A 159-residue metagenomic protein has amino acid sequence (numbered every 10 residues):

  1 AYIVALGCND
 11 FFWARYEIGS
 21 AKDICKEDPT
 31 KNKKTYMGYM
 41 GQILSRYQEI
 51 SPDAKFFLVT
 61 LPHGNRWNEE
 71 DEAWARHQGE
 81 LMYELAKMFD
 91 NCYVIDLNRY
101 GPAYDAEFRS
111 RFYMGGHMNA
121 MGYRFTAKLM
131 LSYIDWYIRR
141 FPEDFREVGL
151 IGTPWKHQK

Functional and structural regions predicted by a protein language model:
A1-K34, P62-N65: Oxyanion-hole/transition-state-stabilizing segment in secreted/luminal serine hydrolases and related acyltransferases
A1-L6, K55-T60, Y93-D96: Structural recognition of the beta-strand scaffold that forms the well-ordered cores of secreted hydrolase catalytic
Y2, Q48-I50, W136-R140: Surface-exposed acidic, glycine-flexible loop patches that form ligand/cofactor-binding and adhesion interfaces
C8-N9, I43-H77: Active-site segments of SGNH/GDSL-like serine hydrolases that catalyze O-acetyl group transfer/hydrolysis on lipids
D28-Y39, W74, Y133: Alpha-helix N-cap/loop-to-helix boundary motif
Y36-I43, Q78-M82: A general structural detector for well-ordered alpha-helical segments in enzyme core domains, enriched
L61-K159: Catalytic His-Asp segment of secreted/periplasmic serine-dependent ester chemistry enzymes
